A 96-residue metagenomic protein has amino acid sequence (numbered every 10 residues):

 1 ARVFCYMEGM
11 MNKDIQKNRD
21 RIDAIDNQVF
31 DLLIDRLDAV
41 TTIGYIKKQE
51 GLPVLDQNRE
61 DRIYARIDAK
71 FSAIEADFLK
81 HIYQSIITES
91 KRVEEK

Functional and structural regions predicted by a protein language model:
Y6-K96: Domain-level signature for soluble enzymes in the chorismate/prephenate branch of the shikimate pathway
